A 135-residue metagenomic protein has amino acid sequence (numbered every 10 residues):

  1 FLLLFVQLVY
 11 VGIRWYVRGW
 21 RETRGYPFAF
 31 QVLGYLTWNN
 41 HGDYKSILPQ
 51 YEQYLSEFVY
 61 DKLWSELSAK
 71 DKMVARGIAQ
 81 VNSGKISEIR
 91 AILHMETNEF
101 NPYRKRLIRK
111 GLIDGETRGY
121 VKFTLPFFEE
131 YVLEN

Functional and structural regions predicted by a protein language model:
F1, V9-Y60, R118: Amphipathic alpha-helical "lid/sensor" segments that cap RecA-like P-loop NTPase cores
F5: Contiguous mid-protein beta-loop-alpha structural module that forms a pocket-lining wall or clamp of enzyme active
S56-N135: C-terminal leucine-rich, beta-strand-based interaction scaffolds used for sensing/assembly
